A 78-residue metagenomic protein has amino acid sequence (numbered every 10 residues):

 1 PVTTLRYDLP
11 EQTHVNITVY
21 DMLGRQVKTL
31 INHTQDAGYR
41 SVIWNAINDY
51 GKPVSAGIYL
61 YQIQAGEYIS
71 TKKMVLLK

Functional and structural regions predicted by a protein language model:
P1-Q12, V19-R25, A56, V75-K78: Surface-exposed, proline-anchored Ser/Thr-rich loop/turn motifs
R6, Q12-H14, I31-G66: Short, surface-exposed loop/turn motifs with a glycine/proline- and acidic-biased composition
Y68-K72: Extracellular and select intracellular beta-sandwich modules with Ser/Thr-enriched, small-residue motifs on
